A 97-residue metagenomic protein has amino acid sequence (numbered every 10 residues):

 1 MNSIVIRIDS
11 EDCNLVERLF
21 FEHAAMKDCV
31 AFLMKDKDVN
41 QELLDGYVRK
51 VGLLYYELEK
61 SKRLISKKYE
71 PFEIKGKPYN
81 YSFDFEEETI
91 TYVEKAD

Functional and structural regions predicted by a protein language model:
M1-N2, D84: An N-terminal domain-start capping segment
N2-F72: Contiguous, amphipathic alpha-helical segments that mediate oligomerization or scaffolding in large protein assemblies
G76-D97: Domain-scale macromolecular recognition modules
